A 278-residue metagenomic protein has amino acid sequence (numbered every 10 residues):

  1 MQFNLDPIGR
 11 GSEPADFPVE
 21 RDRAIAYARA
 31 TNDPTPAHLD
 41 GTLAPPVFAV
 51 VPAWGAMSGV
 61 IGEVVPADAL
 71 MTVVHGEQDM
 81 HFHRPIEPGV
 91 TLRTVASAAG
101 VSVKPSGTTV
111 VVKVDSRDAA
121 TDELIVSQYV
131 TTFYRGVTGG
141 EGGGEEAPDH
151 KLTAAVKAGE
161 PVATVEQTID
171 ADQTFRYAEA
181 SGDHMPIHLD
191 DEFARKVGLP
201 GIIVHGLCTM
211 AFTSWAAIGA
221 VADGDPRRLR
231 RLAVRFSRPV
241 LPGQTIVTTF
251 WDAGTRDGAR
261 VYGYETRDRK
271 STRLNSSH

Functional and structural regions predicted by a protein language model:
M1-E77, G139, G143, A147 (+1 more regions): Hot-dog-fold acyl-thioester-processing enzymes
D16, D79, S127-T131, T164-E166 (+1 more regions): Well-ordered beta-strand positions in beta-sheet-rich domains
P36, M185-P186, G258-R260, H278: Short amphipathic alpha-helical segments with coiled-coil-like heptad repeat character
V73-A120, R227-R269: Hydrophobic beta-sheet segments that form the core/acyl-binding groove of ACP/CoA-dependent acyl-chain-processing
H81, T131-F133, E166-T168, A178 (+1 more regions): Residues in well-ordered beta-strands of folded domains
V111-R117, E123-G142: Flexible glycine-rich active-site/ligand-binding loops centered on an Asp-His dyad
R135, G182, P239: Residues that form or immediately flank small-molecule/cofactor binding pockets and catalytic motifs
K270-H278: Conserved small/polar residues in nucleotide/adenosyl-binding loops
